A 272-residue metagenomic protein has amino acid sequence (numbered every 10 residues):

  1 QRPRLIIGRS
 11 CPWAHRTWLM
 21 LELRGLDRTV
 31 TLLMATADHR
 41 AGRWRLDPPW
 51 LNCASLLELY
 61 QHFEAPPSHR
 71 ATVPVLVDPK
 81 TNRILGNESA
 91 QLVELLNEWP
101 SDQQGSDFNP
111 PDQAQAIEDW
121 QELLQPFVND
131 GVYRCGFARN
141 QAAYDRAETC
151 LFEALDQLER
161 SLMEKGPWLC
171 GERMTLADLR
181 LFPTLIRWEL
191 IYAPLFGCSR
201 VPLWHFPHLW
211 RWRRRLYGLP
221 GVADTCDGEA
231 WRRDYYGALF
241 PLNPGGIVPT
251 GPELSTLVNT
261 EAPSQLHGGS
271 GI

Functional and structural regions predicted by a protein language model:
Q1-I272: C-terminal alpha-helical interaction module
